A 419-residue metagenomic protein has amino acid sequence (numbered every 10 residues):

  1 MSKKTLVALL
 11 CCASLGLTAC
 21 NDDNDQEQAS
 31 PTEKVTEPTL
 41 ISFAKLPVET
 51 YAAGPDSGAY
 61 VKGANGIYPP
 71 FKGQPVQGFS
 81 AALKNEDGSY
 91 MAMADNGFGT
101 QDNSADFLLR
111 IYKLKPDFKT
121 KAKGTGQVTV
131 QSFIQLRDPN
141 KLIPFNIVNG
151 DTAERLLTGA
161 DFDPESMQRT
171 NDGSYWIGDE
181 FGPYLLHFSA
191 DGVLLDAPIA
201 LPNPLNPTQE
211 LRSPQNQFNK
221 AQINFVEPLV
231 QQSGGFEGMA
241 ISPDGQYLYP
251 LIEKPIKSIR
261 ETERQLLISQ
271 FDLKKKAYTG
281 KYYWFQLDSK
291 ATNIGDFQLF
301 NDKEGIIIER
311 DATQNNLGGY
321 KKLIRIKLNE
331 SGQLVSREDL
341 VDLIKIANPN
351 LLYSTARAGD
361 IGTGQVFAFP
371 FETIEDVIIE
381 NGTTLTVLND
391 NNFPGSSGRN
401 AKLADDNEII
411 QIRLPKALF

Functional and structural regions predicted by a protein language model:
M1-V7: Bacterial N-terminal signal peptides that target proteins for export
A13: An acidic-aromatic pocket/loop used at catalytic or ligand-binding sites
G16-A19: C-terminal motif of bacterial Sec signal peptides marking the signal peptidase cleavage site
N21-F419: Sequence/structural signature of beta-propeller domains
